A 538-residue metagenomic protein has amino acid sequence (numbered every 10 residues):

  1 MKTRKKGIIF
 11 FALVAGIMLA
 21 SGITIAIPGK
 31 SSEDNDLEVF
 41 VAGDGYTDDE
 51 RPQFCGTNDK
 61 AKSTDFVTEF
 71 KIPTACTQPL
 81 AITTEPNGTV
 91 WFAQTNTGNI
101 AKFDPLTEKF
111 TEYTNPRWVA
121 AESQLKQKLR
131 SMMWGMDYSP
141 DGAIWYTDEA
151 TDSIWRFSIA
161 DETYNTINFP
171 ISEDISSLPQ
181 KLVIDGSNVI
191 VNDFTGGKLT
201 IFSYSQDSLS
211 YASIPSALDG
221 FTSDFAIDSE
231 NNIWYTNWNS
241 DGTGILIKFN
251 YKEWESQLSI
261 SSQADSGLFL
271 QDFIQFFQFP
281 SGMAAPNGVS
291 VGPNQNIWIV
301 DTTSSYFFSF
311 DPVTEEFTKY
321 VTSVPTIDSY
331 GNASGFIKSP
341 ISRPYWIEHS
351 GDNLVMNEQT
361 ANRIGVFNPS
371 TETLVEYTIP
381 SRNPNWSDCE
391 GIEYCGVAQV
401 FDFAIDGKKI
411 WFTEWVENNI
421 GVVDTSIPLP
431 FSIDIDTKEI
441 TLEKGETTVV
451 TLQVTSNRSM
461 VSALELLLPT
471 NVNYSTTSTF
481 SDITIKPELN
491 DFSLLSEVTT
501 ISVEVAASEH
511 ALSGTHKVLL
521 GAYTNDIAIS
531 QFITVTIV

Functional and structural regions predicted by a protein language model:
M1-V39, L520, V538: Secretory targeting signatures
E33-F66, S259-G267: Blade/loop signatures of beta-propeller domains
D48, K71-N99: Beta-strand-rich domains and repeat architectures in extracellular enzymes and scaffolds, especially beta-propellers
A75-P86, V119-P140, S172-G186, A217-E230 (+3 more regions): Beta-rich, blade/repeat-based domains predominating in secreted/periplasmic proteins but also intracellular
F92-N96, L129, Y146-A150, V191-G196 (+4 more regions): Conserved beta-strand positions in repeat-built beta-propeller and related beta-rich domains
D104-E108, S158-E162, S203-D207, N250-W254 (+3 more regions): Short loop/turn segments that connect beta-strands within beta-propeller blades
G391-P430: Blade-level signature of beta-propeller repeat domains, shared across WD40, Kelch, NHL, RCC1 and BNR/Asp-box propellers
I427-V538: Long beta-sheet-rich domains in secretory-pathway and surface-associated proteins
